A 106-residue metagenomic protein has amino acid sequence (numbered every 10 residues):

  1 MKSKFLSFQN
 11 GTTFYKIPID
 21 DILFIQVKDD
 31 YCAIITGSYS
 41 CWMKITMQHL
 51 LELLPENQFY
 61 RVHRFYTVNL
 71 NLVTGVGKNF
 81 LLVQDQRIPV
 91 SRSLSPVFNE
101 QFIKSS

Functional and structural regions predicted by a protein language model:
M1-S106: Basic, polyanion-interacting recognition surfaces, primarily in bacterial LytTR/OmpR-type DNA-binding effector domains
